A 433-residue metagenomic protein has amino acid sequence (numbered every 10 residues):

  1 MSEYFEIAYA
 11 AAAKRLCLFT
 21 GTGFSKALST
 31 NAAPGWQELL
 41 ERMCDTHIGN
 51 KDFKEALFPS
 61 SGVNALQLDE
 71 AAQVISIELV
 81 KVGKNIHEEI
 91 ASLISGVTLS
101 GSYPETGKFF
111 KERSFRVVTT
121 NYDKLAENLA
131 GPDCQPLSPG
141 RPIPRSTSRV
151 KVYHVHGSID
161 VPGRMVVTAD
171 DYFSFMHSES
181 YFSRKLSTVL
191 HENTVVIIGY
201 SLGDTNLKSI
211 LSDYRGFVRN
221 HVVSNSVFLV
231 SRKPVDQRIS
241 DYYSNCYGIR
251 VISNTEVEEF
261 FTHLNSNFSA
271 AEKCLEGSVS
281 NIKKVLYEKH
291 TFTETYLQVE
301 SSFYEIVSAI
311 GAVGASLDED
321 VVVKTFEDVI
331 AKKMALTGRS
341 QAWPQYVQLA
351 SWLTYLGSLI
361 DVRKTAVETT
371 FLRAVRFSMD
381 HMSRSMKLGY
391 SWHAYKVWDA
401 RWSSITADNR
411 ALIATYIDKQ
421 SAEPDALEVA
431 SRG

Functional and structural regions predicted by a protein language model:
M1-L18, F24-L28, G62, K108-F115 (+3 more regions): SIR2/sirtuin-family catalytic core signature
S2, I7-A10, I77-I143, G157: Active-site periphery "cap/insert" segments of enzyme catalytic domains
T22-G23, Y122, G157, Y200: Active-site metal-binding loops of divalent metal-dependent hydrolases
S29-N31, R164-V167: Cytochrome P450 core scaffold surrounding the K-helix E-X-X-R motif and the conserved "meander" helix-loop region
T30-A91, P139-S146: A phosphate-binding glycine/aspartate-rich beta-alpha loop in the early core of alpha/beta enzymes
G35-R42, L125, N206-D213: Alpha-helical scaffold elements adjacent to nucleotide-binding pockets in ATP/GTP-utilizing enzyme cores
G101, V167-K185, I210-S212: Active-site glycine-rich loop that binds ribose-phosphate moieties when present
V152-M165: Class I SAM-dependent methyltransferase SAM-binding "motif I" and its flanking Rossmann-like core
